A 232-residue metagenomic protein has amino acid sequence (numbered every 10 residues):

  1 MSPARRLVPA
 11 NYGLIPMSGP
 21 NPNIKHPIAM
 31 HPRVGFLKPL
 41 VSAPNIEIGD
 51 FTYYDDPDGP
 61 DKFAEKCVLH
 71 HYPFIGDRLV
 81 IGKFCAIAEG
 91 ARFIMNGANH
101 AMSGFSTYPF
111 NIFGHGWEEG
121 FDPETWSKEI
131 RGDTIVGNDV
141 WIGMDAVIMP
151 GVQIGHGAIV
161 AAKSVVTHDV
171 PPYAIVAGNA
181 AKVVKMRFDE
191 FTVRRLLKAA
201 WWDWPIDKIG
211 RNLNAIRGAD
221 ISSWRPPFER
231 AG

Functional and structural regions predicted by a protein language model:
A4-G19, K25, F110-N111, E118-I148 (+1 more regions): C-terminal segments of enzyme domains that contribute to small-molecule binding surfaces
S18-P39, G59-F63, R78-V80: Short, charged, low-hydrophobicity "junction" segments
G35-P57: N-terminal segments that cap or nucleate solenoid repeat domains
P39-I46, P73-F74, R78-L79, D133-I135 (+3 more regions): Short, recurrent motifs enriched in small/polar residues
Y53-I148: Flexible, glycine/small-residue-enriched loop-and-beta-strand segment within the central core of proteins
A86, G155, I159-A161, V165: A generic "structured core" feature
